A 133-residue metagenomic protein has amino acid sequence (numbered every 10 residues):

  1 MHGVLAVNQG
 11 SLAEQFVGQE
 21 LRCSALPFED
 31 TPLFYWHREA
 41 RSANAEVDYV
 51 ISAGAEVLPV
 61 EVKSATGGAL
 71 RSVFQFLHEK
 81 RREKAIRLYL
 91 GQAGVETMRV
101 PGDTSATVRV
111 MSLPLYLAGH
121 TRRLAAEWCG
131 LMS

Functional and structural regions predicted by a protein language model:
M1-S133: A cross-kingdom feature that marks ATP-driven nucleic-acid transaction machinery
